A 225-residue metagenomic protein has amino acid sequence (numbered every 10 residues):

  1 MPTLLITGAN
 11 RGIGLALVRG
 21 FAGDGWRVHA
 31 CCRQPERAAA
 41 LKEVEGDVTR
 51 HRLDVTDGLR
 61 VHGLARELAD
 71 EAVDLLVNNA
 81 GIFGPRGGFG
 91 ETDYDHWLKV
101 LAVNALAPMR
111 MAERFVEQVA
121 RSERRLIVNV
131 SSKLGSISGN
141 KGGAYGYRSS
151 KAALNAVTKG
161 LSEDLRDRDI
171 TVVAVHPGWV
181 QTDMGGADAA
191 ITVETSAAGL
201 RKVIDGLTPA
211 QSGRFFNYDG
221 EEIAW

Functional and structural regions predicted by a protein language model:
I6-T7, N78-N79, R125-S132, T171-H176: Structural signature of the Rossmann-like NAD(P)-dependent dehydrogenase/reductase core
N10, G14-R19: N-terminal Rossmann NAD(P)H-binding glycine-rich loop of SDR-like oxidoreductase domains
D24-A39: Conserved glycine-rich Rossmann-like NAD(P)H-binding loop of the short-chain dehydrogenase/reductase
V44-L59: Rossmann-fold cofactor-recognition segment
T56-E71: Conserved Rossmann-fold cofactor-binding substructure of NAD(P)-dependent oxidoreductases
I82, G88-L101, M109, A120-R166: Catalytic loop of short-chain dehydrogenase/reductase
A174-P177, G186-W225: C-terminal helical subdomain
